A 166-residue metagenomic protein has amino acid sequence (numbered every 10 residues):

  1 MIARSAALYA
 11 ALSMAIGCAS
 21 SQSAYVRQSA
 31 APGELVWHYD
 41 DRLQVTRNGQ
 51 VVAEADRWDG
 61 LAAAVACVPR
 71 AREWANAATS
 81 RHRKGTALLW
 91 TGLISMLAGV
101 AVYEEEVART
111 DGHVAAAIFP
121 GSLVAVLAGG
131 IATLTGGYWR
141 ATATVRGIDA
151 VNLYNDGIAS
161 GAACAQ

Functional and structural regions predicted by a protein language model:
M1-D59, T133-Q166: Replace "edges of transmembrane helices
P32-Q44, V52-A66, R72, N76-R109 (+1 more regions): Hydrophobic alpha-helical membrane-anchor/signal-helix detector
